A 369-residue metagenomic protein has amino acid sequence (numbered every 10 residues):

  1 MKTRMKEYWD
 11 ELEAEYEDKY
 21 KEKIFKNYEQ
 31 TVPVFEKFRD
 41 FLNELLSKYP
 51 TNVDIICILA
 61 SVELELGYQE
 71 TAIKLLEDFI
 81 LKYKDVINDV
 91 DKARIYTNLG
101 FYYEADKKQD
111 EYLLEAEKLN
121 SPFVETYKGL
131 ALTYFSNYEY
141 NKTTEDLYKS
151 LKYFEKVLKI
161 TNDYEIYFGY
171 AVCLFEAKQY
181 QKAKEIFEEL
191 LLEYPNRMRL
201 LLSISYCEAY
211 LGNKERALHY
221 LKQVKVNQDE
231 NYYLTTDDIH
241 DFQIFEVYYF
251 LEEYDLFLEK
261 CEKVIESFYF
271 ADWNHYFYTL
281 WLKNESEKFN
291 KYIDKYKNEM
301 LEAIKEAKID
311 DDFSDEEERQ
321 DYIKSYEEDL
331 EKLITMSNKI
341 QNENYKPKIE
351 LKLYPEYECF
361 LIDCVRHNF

Functional and structural regions predicted by a protein language model:
K2, Y8, L12, Y16 (+4 more regions): Eukaryotic alpha-helical solenoid repeat scaffolds
E15, L59, K92, L99 (+6 more regions): Structural register within alpha-helical repeat arrays
N43-Y49, L81-I87, E117-P122, E155-I160 (+4 more regions): Solenoid-like repeat scaffolds
D54, V90-R94, E125, L132 (+5 more regions): Start-of-helix register in tetratricopeptide repeats
L66, L99, Y103-D106, N137 (+5 more regions): Structural motif corresponding to the intra-repeat A-B loop/turn of tetratricopeptide repeats
